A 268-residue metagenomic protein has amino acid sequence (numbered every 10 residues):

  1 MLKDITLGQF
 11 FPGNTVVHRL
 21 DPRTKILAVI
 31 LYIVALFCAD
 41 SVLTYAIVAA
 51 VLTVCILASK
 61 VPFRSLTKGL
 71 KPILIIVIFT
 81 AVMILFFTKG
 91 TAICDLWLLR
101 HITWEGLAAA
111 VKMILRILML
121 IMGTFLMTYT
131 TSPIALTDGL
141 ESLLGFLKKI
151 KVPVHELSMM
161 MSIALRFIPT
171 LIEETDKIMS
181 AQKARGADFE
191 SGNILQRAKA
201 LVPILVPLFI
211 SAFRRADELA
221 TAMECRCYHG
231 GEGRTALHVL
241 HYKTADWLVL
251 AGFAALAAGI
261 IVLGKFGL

Functional and structural regions predicted by a protein language model:
M1-T44, V48-L57, S142-G145, K149-V152 (+3 more regions): Transmembrane alpha-helix interface motif
N14, F37, V61-S65, W97 (+4 more regions): Membrane-helix interfacial "entry" motifs
K25, R64-L74, V249: Alpha-helical transmembrane segments and their helix-start/interface "positive-inside/aromatic belt" motifs in integral
S41, Y45, K60-R64, T88-L96 (+2 more regions): Transmembrane helix-loop junctions in multipass membrane proteins, especially transporters and channels
V51-V61, I76-F79: Alpha-helical transmembrane segments and their membrane-interface exit regions
F63, F79-I84, L99-I102, C227 (+1 more regions): A general structural signal for short secondary-structure boundary/capping elements
L70-A187, I194: Juxtamembrane/interface alpha-helical elements of multi-pass membrane proteins
